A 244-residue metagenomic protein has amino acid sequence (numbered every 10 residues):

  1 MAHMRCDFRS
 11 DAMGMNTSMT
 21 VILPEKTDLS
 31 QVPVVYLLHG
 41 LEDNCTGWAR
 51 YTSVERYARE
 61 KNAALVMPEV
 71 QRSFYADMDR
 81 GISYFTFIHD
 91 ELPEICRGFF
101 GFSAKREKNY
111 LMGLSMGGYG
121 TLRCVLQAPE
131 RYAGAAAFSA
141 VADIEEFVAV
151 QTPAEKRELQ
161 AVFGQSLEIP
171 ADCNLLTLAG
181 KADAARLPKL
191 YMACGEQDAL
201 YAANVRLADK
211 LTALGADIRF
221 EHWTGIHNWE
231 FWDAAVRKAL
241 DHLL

Functional and structural regions predicted by a protein language model:
M1-L244: Non-catalytic cap/lid and distal C-terminal segments of serine-dependent acyl enzymes
